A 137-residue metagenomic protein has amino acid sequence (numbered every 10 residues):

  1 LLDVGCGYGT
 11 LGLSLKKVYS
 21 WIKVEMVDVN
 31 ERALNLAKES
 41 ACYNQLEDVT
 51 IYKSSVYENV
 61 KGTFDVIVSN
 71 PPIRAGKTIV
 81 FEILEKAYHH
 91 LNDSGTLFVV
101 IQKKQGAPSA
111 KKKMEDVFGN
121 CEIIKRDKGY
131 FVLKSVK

Functional and structural regions predicted by a protein language model:
L1-S69: Conserved SAM/SAH cofactor-binding pocket of Class I
L15, A87, M114: Class I S-adenosylmethionine-dependent transferase superfamily signal
D28-N30, I79, Q102: Short beta->alpha hinge that forms the Motif I/post-I loop of the SAM-binding pocket
N70-T78: Glycine-rich phosphate-binding "P-loop"
F81-D93: A short glycine-rich, Lys/Arg-flanked "PGG" loop and its adjoining helix->strand segment in the class I
S94-I101: Conserved beta-strand signature within the Rossmann-like core of class I S-adenosyl-L-methionine
Q102-V117: Conserved class I S-adenosyl-L-methionine
R126-K137: Core SAM-dependent methyltransferase catalytic element
